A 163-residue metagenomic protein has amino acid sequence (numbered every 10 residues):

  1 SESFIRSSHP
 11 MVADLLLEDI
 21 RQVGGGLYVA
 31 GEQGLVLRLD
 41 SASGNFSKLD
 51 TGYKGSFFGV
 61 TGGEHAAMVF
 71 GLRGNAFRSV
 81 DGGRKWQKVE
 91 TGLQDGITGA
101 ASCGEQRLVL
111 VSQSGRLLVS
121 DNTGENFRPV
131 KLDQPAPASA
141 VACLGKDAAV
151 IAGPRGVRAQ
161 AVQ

Functional and structural regions predicted by a protein language model:
S1-Q163: Residue-level hotspots at or immediately adjacent to binding/recognition sites across diverse folds
